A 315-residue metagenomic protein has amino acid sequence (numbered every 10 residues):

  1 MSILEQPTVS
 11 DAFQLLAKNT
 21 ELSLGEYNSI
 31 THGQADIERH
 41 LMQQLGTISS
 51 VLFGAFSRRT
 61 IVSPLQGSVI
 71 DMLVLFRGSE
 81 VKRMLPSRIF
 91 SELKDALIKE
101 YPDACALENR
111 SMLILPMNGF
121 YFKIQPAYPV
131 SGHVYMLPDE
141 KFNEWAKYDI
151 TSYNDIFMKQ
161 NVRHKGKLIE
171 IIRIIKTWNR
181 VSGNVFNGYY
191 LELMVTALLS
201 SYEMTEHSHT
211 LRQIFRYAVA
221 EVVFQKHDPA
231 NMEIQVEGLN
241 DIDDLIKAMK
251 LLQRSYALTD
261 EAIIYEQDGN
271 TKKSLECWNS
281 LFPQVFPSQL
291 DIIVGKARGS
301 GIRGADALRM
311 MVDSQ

Functional and structural regions predicted by a protein language model:
M1-L65, S79-M84, L113, S314-Q315: N-terminal regions immediately upstream of nucleotidyltransferase
M1-S10, A230-Q315: Terminal (often C-terminal) interaction modules
Y27, T31-E38, L107-N231, R309-S314: Catalytic cores of NTP-dependent nucleotidyl/adenyl transfer enzymes across multiple folds
D36-R39, S91-K99: Short, acidic/charged, Gly/Pro-enriched secondary-structure junctions
T47-I48, K99-L107: Short secondary-structure junctions
F53-R58, P64, L75-S79, N118-F120 (+2 more regions): An acidic- and aromatic-residue-enriched active-site/binding cleft used to recognize and process polar
M72-A96: A broadly used, surface-exposed interaction patch
